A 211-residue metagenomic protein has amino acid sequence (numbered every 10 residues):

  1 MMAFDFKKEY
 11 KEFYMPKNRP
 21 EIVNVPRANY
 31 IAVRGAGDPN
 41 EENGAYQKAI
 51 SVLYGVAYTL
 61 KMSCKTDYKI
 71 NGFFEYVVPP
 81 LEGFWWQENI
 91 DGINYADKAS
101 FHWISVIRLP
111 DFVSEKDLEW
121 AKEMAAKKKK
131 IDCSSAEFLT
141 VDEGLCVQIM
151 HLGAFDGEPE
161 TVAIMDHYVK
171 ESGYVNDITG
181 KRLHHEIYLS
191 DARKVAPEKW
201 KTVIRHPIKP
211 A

Functional and structural regions predicted by a protein language model:
M1-A211: A solvent-exposed interaction/effector surface
